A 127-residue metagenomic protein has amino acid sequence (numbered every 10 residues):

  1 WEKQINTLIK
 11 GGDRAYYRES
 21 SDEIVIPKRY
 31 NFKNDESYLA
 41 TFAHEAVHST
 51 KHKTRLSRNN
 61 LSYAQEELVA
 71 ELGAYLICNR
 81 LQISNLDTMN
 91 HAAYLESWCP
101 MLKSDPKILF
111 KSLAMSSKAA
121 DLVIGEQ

Functional and structural regions predicted by a protein language model:
W1-L39, S49-K53: Active-site scaffold of zinc-dependent metalloenzymes
K10-G11, R58, Q65, I83 (+1 more regions): A hydrophobic alpha-helical transmembrane-helix feature that marks the membrane cores and membrane-interface segments
P27-Y30, R55-N59, W98, L102: Glycine- and acidic
N34, Y38, F42, D87 (+1 more regions): Short, contiguous, pocket-lining structural segments that sit at or immediately flank catalytic/ligand-binding sites
E36, H52-E71, D87-L95: Post-HEXXH active-site segment of zinc metalloproteases
F42-T50, V69, G73: Active-site His/Glu-centered metal-binding helix of metallohydrolases
H48, H52-L56, I83, G125: Conserved helix-loop functional segments at active or binding sites
Y75-Q127: Long, well-structured alpha-helical subdomains associated with metal-dependent extracellular/ecto-lumenal hydrolases
